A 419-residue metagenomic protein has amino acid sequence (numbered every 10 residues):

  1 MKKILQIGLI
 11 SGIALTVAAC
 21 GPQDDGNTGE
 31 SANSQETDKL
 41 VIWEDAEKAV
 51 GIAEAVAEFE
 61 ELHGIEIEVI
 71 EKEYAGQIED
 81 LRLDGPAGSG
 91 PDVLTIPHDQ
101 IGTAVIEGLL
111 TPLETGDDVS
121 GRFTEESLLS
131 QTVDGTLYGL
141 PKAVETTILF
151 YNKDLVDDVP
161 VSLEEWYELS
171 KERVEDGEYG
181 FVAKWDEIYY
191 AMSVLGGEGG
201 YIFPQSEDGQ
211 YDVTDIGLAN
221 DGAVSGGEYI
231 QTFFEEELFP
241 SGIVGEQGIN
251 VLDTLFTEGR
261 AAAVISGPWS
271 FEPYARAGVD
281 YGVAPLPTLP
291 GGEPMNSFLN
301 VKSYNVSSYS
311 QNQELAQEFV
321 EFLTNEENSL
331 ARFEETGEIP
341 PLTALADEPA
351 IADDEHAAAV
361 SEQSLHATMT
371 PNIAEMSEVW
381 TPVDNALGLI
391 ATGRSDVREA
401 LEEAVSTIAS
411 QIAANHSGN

Functional and structural regions predicted by a protein language model:
I4-G8, G12, C20-G102, P290-G292 (+6 more regions): Conserved N-terminal structural module of periplasmic/extracytoplasmic solute-binding proteins
E58-F123, T132, Y138, K153-D157 (+7 more regions): Extracytoplasmic "Venus flytrap"/periplasmic binding protein-like
L83-D84, P91-D92, S120-D154, Y179-K184 (+2 more regions): A structural signal for short loop-to-beta-strand junctions that line the ligand-binding cleft of periplasmic/secreted
H98-I148, D158, L163-S170, E175-G177 (+3 more regions): Hinge/lid segment of periplasmic solute-binding proteins
A104-L109, E126-E164, W185-Y211, L299-V306 (+1 more regions): Periplasmic solute-binding protein
L110, W269-E272, L286, K302-S377 (+2 more regions): Mature extracytoplasmic/periplasmic domains
S170, V213-V244: Glycine-centered hinge/linker elements that transmit conformational signals in sensory and ligand-binding systems
L365-N419: Conserved C-terminal helix/tail region of periplasmic/extracytoplasmic solute-binding proteins
